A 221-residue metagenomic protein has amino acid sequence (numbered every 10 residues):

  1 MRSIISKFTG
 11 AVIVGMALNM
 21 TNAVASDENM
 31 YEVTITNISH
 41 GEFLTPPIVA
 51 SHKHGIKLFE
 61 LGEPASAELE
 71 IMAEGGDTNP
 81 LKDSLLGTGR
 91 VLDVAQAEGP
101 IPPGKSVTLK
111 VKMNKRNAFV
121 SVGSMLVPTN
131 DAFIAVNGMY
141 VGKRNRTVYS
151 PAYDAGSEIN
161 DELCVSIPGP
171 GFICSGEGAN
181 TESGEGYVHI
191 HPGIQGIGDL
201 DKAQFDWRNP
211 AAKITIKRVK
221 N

Functional and structural regions predicted by a protein language model:
M1-G10: Bacterial N-terminal signal peptides that target proteins for export
G10-N19: Bacterial N-terminal signal peptides
M16, R90-V91, P103-K105, I194-D199: Short amphipathic alpha-helical surface micro-motifs
A17, D27, N114, D206-R208: A generic structural signal for short, solvent-exposed coil/turn residues that cap or connect secondary-structure
S26-M30, I38-K143: Structured domain cores in non-transmembrane regions
P47-V49, L61, A73, D83 (+3 more regions): Extracellular low-complexity, O-glycosylation-prone Ser/Thr/Pro/Gly-rich "stalks" and linkers flanking catalytic
